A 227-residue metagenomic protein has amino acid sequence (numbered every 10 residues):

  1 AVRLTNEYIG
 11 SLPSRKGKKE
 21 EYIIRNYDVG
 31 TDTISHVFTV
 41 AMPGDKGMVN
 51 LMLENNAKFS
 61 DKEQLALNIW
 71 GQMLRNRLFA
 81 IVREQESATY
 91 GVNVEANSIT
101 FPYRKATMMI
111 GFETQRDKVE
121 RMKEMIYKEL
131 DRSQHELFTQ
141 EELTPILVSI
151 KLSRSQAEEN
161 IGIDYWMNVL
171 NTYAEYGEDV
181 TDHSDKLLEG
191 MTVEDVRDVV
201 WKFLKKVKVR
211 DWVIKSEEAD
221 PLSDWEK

Functional and structural regions predicted by a protein language model:
A1, F59-K62, L222-S223: Short helix/loop capping segments that flank catalytic or ligand/cofactor-binding pockets
A1-E7, K208-V209: Non-catalytic, conformational "gating/processing" segments within enzyme and secreted inhibitor domains
L4-K18: Glycine-centered hinge/linker elements that transmit conformational signals in sensory and ligand-binding systems
G10-S14, R75, L130-R132: C-terminal, active-site-flanking charged/polar segments
G17-R77: His/Glu-based metal-binding/catalytic segments typifying zinc-dependent metallopeptidases
V37-T39, A80, E95-S98, S184-K186 (+1 more regions): Generic recognition of flexible, low-complexity loop/linker segments
D45-A66, W70, R83-G190, K208-K215: M16 family metallopeptidases and their MPP-like homologs
E189-K227: In a subset of proteins, long, contiguous C-terminal domains/tails are tracked
